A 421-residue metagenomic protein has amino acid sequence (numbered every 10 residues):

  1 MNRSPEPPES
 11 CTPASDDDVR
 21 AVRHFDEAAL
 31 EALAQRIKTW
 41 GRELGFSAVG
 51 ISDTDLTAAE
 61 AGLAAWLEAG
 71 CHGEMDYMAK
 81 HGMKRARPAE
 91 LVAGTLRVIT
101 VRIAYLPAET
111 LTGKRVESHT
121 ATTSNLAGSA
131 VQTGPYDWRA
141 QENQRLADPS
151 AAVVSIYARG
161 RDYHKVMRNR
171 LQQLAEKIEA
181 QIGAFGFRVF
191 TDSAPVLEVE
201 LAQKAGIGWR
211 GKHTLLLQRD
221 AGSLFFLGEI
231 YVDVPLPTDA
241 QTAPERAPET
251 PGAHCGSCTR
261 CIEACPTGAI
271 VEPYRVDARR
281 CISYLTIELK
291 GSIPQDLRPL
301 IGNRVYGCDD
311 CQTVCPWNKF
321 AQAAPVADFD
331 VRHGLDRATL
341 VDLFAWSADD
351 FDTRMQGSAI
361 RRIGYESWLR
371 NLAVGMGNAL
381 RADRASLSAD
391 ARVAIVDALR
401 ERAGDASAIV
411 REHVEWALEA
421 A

Functional and structural regions predicted by a protein language model:
N2-G252, G302: Auxiliary alpha/beta "docking" domains used to position bulky ligands
F46, R260-S283, R304-D328, A398-L399: Iron-sulfur cluster-binding cysteine motifs and their immediate structural context in ferredoxin-like electron-transfer
P294-D328, T353, G357-R361, S367-W368 (+1 more regions): C-terminal amphipathic alpha-helical segment
D352-T353, R384-A403: Amphipathic alpha-helical scaffolding segments comprising HEAT/armadillo-like alpha-solenoid repeats
R362-I363, E401-I409: Short coil turns that connect the paired helices of HEAT/ARM alpha-solenoid repeats
W368, I409-R411: Positions within the helices of HEAT/ARM-like alpha-solenoid repeats
